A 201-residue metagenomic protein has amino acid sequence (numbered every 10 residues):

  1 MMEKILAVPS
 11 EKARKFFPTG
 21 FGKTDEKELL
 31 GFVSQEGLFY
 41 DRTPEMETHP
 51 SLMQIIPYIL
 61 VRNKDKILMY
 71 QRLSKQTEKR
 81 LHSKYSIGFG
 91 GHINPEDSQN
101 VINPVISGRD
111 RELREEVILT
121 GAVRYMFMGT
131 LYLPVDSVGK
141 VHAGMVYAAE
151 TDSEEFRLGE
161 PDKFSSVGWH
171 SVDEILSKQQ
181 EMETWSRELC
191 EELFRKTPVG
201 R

Functional and structural regions predicted by a protein language model:
M1-D25: Short, extreme N-terminal leader segments that mark the start of a protein/domain
E3, L52-Y58, G144-V146: Extracellular structured ligand-interaction cores
V8-E11, L38-R42, S83-E96, G129-R201: Nudix hydrolase/Nudix homology domain
T19-K66, R72-T77: Acidic, metal-coordinating catalytic segment for phosphate/diphosphate chemistry, firing primarily on the Nudix
K66-R111: Conserved Nudix-box catalytic region and its N-terminal flanking loop in Nudix hydrolases and closely related
R111, E115, L119: Acidic, glycine-rich loop-and-strand cores that form catalytic or ligand-binding grooves in diverse globular domains
T120-G129: A short coil-to-beta-strand element that immediately follows conserved catalytic motifs
